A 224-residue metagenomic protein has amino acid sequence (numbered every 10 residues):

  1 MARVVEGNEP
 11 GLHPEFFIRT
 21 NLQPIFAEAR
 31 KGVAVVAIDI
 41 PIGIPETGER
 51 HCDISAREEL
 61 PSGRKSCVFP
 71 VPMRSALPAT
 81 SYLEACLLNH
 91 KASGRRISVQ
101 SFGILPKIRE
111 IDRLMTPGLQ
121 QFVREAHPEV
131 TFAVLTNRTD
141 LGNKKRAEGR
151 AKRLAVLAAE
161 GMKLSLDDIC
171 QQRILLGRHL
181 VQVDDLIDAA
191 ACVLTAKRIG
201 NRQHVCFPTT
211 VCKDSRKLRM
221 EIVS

Functional and structural regions predicted by a protein language model:
M1-S224: RNase H-like (RuvC/DEDD) metal-dependent nuclease/polynucleotide-processing core
